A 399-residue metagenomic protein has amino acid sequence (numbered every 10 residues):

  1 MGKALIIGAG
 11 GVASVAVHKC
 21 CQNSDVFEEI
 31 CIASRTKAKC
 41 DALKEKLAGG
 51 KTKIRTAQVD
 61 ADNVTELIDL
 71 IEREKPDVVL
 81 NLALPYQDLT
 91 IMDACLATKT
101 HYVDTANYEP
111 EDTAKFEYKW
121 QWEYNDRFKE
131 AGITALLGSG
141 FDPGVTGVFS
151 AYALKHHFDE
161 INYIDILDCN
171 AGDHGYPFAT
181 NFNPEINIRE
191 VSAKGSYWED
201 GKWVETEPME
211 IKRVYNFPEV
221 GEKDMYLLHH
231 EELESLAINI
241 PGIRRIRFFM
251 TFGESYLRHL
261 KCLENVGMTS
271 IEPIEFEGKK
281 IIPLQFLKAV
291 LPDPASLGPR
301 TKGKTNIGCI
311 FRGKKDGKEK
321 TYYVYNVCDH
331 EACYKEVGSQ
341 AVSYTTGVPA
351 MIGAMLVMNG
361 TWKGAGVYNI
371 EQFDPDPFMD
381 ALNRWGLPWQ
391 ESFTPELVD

Functional and structural regions predicted by a protein language model:
A4-G11: Conserved N-terminal Rossmann-fold NAD(P)-binding element of oxidoreductases
A13-V17: N-terminal Rossmann-fold NAD(P) dinucleotide-binding loop
E29-C31: Short beta-strand element of Class I
T36-K39: Helix N-cap at the beta1-alpha1 junction of Rossmann-like dinucleotide-binding domains, i.e., the first residues
G49-N63: Rossmann-fold cofactor-recognition segment
D60-P76, A83, Q87: Conserved Rossmann-fold cofactor-binding substructure of NAD(P)-dependent oxidoreductases
A106-I133: Rossmann-fold NAD(P)-binding glycine/threonine-rich loop
K155-D399: C-terminal catalytic/substrate-binding lobe primarily of soluble NAD(P)-dependent oxidoreductases
